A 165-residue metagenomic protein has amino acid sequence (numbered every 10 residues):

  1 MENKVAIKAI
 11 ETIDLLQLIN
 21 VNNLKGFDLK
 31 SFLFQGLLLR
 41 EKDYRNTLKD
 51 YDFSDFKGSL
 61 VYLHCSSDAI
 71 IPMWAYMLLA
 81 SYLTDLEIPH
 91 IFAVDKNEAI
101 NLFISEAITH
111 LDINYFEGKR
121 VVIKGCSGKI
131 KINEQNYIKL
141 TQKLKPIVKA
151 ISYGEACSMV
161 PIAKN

Functional and structural regions predicted by a protein language model:
M1-V61, S66, I70, L144-E155 (+1 more regions): N-terminal, charge-rich interaction modules
L18-V21, F103-N165: Helix-rich interaction surfaces within compact, conserved domain-sized segments that mediate assembly or partner
F27-L29, L79, L83, H90 (+4 more regions): Generic structural hydrophobic/aromatic packing signal, biased to beta-strands
L39, W74-L78, Q135-K139: Generic recognition of short, well-ordered alpha-helical segments
L60-S66, A93, R120-S127: Short glycine-rich or small-residue beta-strand-to-loop segments that form or flank ligand, phosphate, metal/Fe-S
A69, N97, S127-K131: Short Gly/Pro-enriched loop/turn and capping motifs at secondary-structure junctions
A75-Y115, K119: Long, charge-dense
